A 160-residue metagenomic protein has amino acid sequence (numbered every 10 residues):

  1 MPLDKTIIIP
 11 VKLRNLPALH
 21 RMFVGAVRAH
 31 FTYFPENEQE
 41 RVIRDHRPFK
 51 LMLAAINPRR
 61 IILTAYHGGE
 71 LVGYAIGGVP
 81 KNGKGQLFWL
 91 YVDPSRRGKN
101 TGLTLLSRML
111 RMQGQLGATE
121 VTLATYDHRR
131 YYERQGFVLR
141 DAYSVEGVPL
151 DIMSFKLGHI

Functional and structural regions predicted by a protein language model:
P2, D141-I160: Terminal substrate-recognition subdomain of acyl/acetyltransferases
L13-R14, H20-F88, D93, L106 (+3 more regions): Acetyl-CoA-dependent GNAT
M22-A26, M112, Y131, Q135: Alpha-helical interaction/dimerization surfaces of two-component signaling modules
N82-K84, E120, V148-L150: A generic structural signal for beta-strand entry/edge sites
R96, N100-R108: Conserved acetyl-CoA pyrophosphate-binding loop and the N-cap/start of the following alpha-helix in GNAT-like
L103, Y126-P149: Conserved active-site alpha-helix within GNAT-family acetyltransferase domains
Q113-Y126: Conserved GNAT acetyl-CoA-binding A-motif
